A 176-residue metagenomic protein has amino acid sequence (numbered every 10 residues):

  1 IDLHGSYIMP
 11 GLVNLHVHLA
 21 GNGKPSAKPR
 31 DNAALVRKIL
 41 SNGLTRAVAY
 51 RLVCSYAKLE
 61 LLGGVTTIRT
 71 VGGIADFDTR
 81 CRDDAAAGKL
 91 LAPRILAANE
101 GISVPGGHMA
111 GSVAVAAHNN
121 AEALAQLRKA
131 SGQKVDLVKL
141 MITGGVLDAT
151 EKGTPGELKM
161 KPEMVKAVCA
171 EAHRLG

Functional and structural regions predicted by a protein language model:
I1-D2: Short, well-ordered secondary-structure micro-motifs within conserved domains or adaptor modules
G5, V13-H16, G64, I95 (+3 more regions): Divalent metal-coordination and catalytic microenvironments
Y7-D84, H108, E163: Metal-associated gating/positioning segment near the N- to mid-region
G43-T45, G111-H118: The substrate-binding groove and active-site-proximal loops of carbohydrate-active enzymes, especially glycoside
A49-L59, A116-S131: Short, acidic/polar
Y50-D78, A92-S103, V135-A149: Divalent metal-dependent hydrolysis catalytic cores, especially in the metallo-beta-lactamase
R80, E122-G176: Histidine/acidic residue-rich metal-binding segments in metalloenzymes
A85-A92: Short helix-capping segments at alpha-helix termini
